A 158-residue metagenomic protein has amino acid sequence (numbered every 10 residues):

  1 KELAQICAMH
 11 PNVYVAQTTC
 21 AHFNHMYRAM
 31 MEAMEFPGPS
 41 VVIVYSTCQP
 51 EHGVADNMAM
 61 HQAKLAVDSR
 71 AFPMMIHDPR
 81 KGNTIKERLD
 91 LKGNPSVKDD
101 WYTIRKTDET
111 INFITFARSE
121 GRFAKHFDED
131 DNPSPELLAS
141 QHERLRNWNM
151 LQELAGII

Functional and structural regions predicted by a protein language model:
K1-F36: Conserved thiamine diphosphate
A29-I158: Glycine/aspartate-rich loop-and-adjacent alpha/beta segment that forms the canonical ThDP
